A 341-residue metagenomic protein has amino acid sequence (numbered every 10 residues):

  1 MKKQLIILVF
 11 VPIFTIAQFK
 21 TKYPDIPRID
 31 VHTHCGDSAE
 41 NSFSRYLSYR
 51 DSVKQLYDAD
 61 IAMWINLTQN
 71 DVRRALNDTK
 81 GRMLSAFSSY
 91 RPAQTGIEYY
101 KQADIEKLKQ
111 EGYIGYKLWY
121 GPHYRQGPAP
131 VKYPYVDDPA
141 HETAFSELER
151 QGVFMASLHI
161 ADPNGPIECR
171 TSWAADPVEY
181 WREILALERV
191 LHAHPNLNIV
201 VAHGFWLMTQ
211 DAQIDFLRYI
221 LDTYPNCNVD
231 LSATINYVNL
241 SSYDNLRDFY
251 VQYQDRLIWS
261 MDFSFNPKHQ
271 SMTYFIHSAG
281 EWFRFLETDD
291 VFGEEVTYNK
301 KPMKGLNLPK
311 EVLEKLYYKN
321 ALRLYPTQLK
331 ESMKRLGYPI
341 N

Functional and structural regions predicted by a protein language model:
Q4-I13: Sec-dependent N-terminal signal peptides
A17-G81: An N-terminally biased module of ancient metal coordination in phosphate/nucleic-acid-related enzymes
F19, D71-R170, D176, P225-N228 (+1 more regions): Active-site gating/metal-coordination segments in enzymes
I29-V31, I65-L67, S85-S88, K117 (+3 more regions): Active-site neighborhood of phospho(di)ester-bond hydrolases with catalytic His/Asp-centered motifs
H32-G36, H159, H203: Histidine-centered divalent metal-coordination motifs
D37-L47, W64-V72, R91-Y100, Y124-Q126 (+4 more regions): Acidic-and-aromatic substrate-binding clefts and catalytic sites of carbohydrate-active enzymes
R73-N77, I97-E98, Q102-I105, E168-T171 (+3 more regions): Distinct, well-ordered alpha-helical segments
G204-N341: H/E-rich (His + Asp/Glu) clusters that bind or coordinate divalent metals
